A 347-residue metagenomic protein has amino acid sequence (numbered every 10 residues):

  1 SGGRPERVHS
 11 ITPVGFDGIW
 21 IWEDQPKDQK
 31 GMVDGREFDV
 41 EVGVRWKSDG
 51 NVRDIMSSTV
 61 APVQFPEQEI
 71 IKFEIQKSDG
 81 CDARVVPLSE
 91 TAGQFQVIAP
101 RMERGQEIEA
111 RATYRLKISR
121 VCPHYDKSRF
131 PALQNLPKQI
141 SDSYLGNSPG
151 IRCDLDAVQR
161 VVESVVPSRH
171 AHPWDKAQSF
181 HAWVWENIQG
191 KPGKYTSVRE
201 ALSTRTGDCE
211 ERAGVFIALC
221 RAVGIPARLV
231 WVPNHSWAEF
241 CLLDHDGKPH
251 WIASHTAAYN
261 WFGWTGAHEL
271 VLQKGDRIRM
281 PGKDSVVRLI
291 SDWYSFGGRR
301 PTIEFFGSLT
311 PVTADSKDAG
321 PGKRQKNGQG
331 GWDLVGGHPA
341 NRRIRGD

Functional and structural regions predicted by a protein language model:
G2-C122: Intrinsically disordered, low-complexity N-terminal segments that are enriched in acidic
V33-E37, W174-D175, P249-S254: Glycine-rich, flexible loop segments associated with nucleotide phosphate handling
Q68-I70, T204, K248-S254: Short, well-ordered strand-loop elements centered on a beta-strand within folded domains, enriched for acidic residues
S89, M102-G193, S197-S203: Acidic low-complexity segments
G207: Active-site-proximal helix/loop microenvironment of the serine DD-peptidase/beta-lactamase transpeptidase fold
E211-I290: Hydrophobic/aromatic-rich core segments of domains that either
T265-D347: Low-complexity, Gly/Ser/Thr/Pro-rich intrinsically disordered linker/tail segments
